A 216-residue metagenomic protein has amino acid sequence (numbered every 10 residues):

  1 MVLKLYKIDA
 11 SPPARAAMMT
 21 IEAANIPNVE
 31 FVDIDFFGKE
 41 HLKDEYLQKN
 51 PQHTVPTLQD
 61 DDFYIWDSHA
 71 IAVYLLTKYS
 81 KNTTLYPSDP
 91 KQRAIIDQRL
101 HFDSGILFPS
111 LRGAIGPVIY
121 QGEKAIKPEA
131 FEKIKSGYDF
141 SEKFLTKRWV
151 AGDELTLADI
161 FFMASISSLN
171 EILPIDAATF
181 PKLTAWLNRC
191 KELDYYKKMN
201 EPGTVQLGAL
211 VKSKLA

Functional and structural regions predicted by a protein language model:
M1-P128, E132-K135, L215: GST-like domain detector, emphasizing the conserved glutathione-binding G-site in the N-terminal thioredoxin-like
I8, D35, L157, G203-T204: Short, solvent-exposed turn/loop segments enriched in Gly/Ser/Thr/Pro and often Arg
L76, S165-I166, N200: Active-site-flanking alpha-helical
R99-E192: GST-like fold's C-terminal all-alpha helical module
L193-D194, K198-M199: A late-sequence structural motif
G203-A216: Acidic/histidine-enriched, glycine/proline-rich intrinsically disordered or flexible terminal extensions
